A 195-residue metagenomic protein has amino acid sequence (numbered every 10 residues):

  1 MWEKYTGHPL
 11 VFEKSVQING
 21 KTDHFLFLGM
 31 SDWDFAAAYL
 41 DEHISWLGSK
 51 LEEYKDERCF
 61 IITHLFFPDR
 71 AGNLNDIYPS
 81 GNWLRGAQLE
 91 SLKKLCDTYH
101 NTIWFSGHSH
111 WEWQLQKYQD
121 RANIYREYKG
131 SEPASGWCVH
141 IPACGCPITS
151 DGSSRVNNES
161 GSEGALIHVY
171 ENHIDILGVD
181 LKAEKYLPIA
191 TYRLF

Functional and structural regions predicted by a protein language model:
M1-Y54, Q88-T98, Q114-D175: Extended active-site neighborhood of metal-dependent phosphoesterases/phosphodiesterases
H24, C59, T102-I103: The start of beta-strands in P-loop NTPase/AAA+ ATPase cores
M30, I62-F67, G107-S109, V179-D180: Short, well-ordered beta-to-alpha junction loops that form the rim of enzyme active sites and present histidine/acidic
Y54-D76: Short acidic, glycine-rich surface-loop motifs adjacent to enzyme active sites
A71-L84, S150-V156: Short, flexible/disordered intra-domain loops and linkers
H100-W113: Metal-dependent active-site segment of extracytoplasmic phospho-/sulfohydrolases and closely related
H168-F195: Acidic, His/Gly-rich catalytic cores of divalent-metal-dependent hydrolytic chemistry
